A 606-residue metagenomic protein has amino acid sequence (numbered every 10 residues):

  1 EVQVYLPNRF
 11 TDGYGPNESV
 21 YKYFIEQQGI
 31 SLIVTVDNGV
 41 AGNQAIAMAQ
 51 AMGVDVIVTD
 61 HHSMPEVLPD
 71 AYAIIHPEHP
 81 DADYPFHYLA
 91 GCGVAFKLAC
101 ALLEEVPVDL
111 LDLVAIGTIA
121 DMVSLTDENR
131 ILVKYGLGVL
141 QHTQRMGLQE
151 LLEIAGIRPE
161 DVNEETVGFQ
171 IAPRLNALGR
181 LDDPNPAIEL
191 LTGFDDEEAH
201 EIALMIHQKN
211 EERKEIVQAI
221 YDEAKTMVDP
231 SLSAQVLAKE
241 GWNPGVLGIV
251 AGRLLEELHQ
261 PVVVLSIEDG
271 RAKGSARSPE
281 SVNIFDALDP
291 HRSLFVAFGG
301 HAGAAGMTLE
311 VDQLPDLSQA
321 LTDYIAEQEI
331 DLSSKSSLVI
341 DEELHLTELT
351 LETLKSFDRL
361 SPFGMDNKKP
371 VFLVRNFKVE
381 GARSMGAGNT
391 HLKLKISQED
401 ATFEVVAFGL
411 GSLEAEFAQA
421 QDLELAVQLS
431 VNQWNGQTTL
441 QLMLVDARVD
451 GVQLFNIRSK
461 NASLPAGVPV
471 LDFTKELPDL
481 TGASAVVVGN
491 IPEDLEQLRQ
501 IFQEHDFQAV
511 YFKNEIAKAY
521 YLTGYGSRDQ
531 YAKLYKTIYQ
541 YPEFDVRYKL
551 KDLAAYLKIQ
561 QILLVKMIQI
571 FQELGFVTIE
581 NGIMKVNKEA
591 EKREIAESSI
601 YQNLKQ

Functional and structural regions predicted by a protein language model:
E1-L32, M52, L103-D316, E343: Hydrophobic helix-and-loop "lid/oligomerization" segment in the mid-to-C-terminal part of catalytic domains
V2-V94, V108: Hydrophobic, small-residue-rich alpha-helical packing segments that form membrane-like cores
Q3-V4, V56-T59, P261-L265, V487 (+1 more regions): Short hydrophobic alpha-helical runs that function as membrane-insertion/retention elements
V36, H76, K239, A276-S278 (+3 more regions): Flexible glycine-/small-residue-rich
V40, S63, S124, D269 (+1 more regions): Short, glycine/acidic-enriched loop or turn micro-motifs at the edges of active sites
D70-A120, E496, Q500-E504, A509-N514 (+1 more regions): Short alpha-helices
E198-I202, E211-L237, P290-Q606: Mid-to-C-terminal polyanion-binding domains and interfaces
